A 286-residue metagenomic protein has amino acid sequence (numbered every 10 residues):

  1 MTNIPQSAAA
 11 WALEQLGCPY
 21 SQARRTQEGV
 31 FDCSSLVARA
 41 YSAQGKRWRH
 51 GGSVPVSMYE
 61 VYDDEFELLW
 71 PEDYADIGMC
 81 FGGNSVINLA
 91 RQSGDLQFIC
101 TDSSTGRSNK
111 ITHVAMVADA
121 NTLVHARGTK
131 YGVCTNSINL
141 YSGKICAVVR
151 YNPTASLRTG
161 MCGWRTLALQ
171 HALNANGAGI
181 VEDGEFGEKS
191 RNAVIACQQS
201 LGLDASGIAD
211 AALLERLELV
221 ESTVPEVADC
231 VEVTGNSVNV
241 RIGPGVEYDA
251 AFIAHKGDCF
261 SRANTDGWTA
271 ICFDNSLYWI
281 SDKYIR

Functional and structural regions predicted by a protein language model:
M1-P19, L89, T129, I138-M161 (+5 more regions): Intrinsically disordered, low-complexity, Pro/Ser/Thr/Asn/Gly/Ala-rich spacer/linker segments adjacent to signal
T2, Q6-A9, K46-I138, V224: ...with weaker cross-activation on analogous glycine-rich loops/strands in unrelated enzymes
S7-V30, Q44, W48-H50, G177: Active-site nucleophile-His-acid catalytic modules used for acyl/amide transfer and hydrolysis across diverse enzymes
C18-Q22, H171-E185, G243: Extracellular-facing binding/remodeling surfaces
T26-Q44, R165-T166: Active-site nucleophilic cysteine motif
M161-W164, V233-C272: Beta-loop motif signature
E188-L203, F252-R286: SH3/SH3-like beta-barrel superfamily modules
